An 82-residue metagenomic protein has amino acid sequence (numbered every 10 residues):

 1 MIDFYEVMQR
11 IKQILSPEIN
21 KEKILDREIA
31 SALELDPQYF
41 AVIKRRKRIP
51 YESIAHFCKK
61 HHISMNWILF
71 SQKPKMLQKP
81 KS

Functional and structural regions predicted by a protein language model:
M1-E22, E28: A short, Lys/Arg-rich alpha-helix, primarily the initiator
M1-E6, L69-S82: Short, charged recognition helix plus adjacent turn of helix-turn-helix-like nucleic-acid-binding domains
L25-A30, F57: Short alpha-helical "recognition helix" segments of helix-turn-helix
D26, Y51-I54, M65: Helix-turn-helix DNA-binding elements, focusing on the entry/boundary residues of the two helices that contact DNA
S31-I49: Recognition helix of helix-turn-helix/homeodomain-like DNA-binding domains that insert into the DNA major groove
R46-K59: Short, basic-rich loop-to-helix N-cap that marks the start of a DNA-contacting helix
K47, H61, Q72-K75: The DNA-recognition helices of helix-turn-helix-type DNA-binding domains
